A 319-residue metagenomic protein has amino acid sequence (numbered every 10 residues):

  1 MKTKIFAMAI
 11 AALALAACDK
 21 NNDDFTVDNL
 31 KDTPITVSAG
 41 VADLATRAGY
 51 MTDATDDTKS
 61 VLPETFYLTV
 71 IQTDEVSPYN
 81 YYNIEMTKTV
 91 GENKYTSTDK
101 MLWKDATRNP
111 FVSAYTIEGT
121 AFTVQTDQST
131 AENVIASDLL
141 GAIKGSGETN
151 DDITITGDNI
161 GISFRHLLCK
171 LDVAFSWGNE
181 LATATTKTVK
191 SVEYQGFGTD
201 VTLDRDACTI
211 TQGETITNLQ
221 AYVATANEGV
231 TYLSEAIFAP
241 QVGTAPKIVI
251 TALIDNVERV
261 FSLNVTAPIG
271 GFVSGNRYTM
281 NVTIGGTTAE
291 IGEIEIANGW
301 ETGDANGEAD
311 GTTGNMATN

Functional and structural regions predicted by a protein language model:
K2-N319: Sec-type signal peptide cleavage vicinity
